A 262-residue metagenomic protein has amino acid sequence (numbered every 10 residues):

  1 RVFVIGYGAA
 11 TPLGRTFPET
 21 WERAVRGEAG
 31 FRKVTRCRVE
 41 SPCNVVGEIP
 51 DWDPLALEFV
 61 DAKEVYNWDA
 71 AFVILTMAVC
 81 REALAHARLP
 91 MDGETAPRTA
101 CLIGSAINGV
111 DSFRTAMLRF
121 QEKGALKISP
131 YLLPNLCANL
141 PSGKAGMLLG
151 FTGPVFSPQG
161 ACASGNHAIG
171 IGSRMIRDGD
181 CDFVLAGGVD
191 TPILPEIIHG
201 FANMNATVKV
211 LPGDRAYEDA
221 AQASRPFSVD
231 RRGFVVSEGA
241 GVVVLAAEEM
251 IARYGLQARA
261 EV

Functional and structural regions predicted by a protein language model:
R1-G30: N-terminal phosphate-binding or glycine-rich loops at protein starts, especially the Walker A/P-loop of NTPases
R1-I5, E28-V34, P42, G213-V262: Condensing-enzyme catalytic core mediating Claisen C-C bond formation in acyl metabolism
V4, E28-Q159, V189-G200: Conserved beta-ketoacyl condensing-enzyme motif
G14-P18, C43, A70-M77, N135 (+7 more regions): Electropositive phosphate-/nucleotide-binding environments in soluble metabolic enzymes
P18-R23, D111-A125, I176-R177, I198-L211: A glycine- and small-aliphatic-rich helix-loop capping segment at beta-alpha/alpha-beta transitions that lines
T76-R88, A138-P141, G146-L149, P154-D190 (+1 more regions): Active-site-proximal alpha-helical scaffold in enzymes
D180-R231: Acyl-CoA/ACP chain-elongation machinery
